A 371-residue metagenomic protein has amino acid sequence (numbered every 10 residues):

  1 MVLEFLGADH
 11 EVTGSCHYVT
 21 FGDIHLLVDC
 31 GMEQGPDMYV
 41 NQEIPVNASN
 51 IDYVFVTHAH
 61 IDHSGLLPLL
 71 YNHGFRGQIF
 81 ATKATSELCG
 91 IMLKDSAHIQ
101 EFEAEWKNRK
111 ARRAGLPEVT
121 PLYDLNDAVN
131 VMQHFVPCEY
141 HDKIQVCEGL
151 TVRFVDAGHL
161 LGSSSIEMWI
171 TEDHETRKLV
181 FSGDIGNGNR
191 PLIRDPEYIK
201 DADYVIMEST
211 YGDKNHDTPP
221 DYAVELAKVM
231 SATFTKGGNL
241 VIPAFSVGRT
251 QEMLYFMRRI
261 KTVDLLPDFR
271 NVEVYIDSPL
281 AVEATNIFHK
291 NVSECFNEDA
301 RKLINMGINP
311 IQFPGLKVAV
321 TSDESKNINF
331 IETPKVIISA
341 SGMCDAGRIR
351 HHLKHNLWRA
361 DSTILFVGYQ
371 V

Functional and structural regions predicted by a protein language model:
M1-S49, N130-R194, D323-F330, V336 (+1 more regions): Core dinuclear metal-dependent hydrolase active-site scaffold
D9-E11, F21-G77, A81-Q133, I185-D195 (+1 more regions): Pre-active-site segment of Zn-dependent metallo-hydrolases
E11, I24, M32-E33, I61 (+9 more regions): Short, glycine-/Ser/Thr-/acidic-enriched flexible segments
V28-C30, I51-H60, S64-L67, I79-T82 (+7 more regions): Active-site neighborhood of phospho(di)ester-bond hydrolases with catalytic His/Asp-centered motifs
N47-A48, H73-G74, Y198-D201, F269 (+1 more regions): Short, conserved loop/helix-junction motifs that constitute active-site signature segments in enzyme catalytic cores
S96-L160, S293-E332: Metallo-beta-lactamase
V152, D156, S164-W169, D173-M257: Functional cores that coordinate and move charged inorganic groups
V229-V371: Hard-cation-handling environments
